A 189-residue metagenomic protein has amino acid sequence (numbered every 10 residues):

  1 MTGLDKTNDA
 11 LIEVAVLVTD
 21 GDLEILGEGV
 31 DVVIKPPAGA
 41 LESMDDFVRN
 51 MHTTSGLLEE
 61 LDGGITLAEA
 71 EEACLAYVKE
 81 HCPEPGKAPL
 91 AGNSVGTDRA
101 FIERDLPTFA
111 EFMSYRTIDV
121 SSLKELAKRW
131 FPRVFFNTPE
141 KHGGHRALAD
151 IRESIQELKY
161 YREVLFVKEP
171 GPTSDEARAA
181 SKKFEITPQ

Functional and structural regions predicted by a protein language model:
M1-L90, P139, E185-Q189: Conserved non-catalytic scaffold segment of RNase H-like nuclease domains
E13, D20, D98, D119 (+1 more regions): Acidic active-site catalytic centers that drive phospho-/nucleotidyl reactions and related ester hydrolyses
P36-G39, D46-V48, V120-I155: Active-site-proximal helix-loop-helix substrate-binding element of RNase H-like nuclease domains
E80-C82, T97-R116: Substrate-recognition/cap helix-loop segment adjacent to the acidic, metal-dependent catalytic center of Asp-based
L90, T117-V120: Conserved beta-strand scaffold positions in the cores of enzyme catalytic domains, especially in NTP/NDP-utilizing
A91-G96: Short, well-ordered beta-to-alpha junction loops that form the rim of enzyme active sites and present histidine/acidic
A110-S114, V134-T138, V167-T173: Short conserved catalytic/interaction loops centered on acidic-Pro-aromatic/His motifs
K141, H145-Q189: Acidic two-metal-ion nuclease catalytic site recognized across multiple nuclease folds, prominently DnaQ/RNase D-T
